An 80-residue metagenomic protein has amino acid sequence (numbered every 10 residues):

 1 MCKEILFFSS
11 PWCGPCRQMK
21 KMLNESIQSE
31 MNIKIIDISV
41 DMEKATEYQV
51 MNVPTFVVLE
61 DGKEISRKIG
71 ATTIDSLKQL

Functional and structural regions predicted by a protein language model:
M1-Q28: Local sequence-structure signature of Cys/Sec-based thiol-disulfide redox active-site neighborhoods
F7-F8, E30-K44: Thiol-based oxidoreductase modules, predominantly thioredoxin-like and allied folds used for disulfide exchange
G14, V40-E43, T72-D75: Short alpha-helical
I38, V50, G70: Conserved strand-loop elements at the edges of beta-sheets that form or border functional pockets
Q49-V57: Structural micro-motif
V58-L80: Non-catalytic, surface beta->alpha helical segment in thiol-disulfide oxidoreductase systems
